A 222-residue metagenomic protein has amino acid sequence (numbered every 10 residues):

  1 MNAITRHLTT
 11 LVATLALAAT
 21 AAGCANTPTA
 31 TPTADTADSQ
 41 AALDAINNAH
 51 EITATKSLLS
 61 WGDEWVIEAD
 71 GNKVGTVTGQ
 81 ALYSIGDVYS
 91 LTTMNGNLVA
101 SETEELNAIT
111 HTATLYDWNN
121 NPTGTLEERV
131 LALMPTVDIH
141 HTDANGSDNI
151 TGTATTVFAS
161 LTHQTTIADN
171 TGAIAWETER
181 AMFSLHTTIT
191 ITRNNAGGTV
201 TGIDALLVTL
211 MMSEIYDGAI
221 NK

Functional and structural regions predicted by a protein language model:
M1-V12: Bacterial N-terminal signal peptides that target proteins for export
A19-G23: C-terminal motif of bacterial Sec signal peptides marking the signal peptidase cleavage site
A25-K222: Intrinsically disordered, low-complexity proline/glycine-rich segments
